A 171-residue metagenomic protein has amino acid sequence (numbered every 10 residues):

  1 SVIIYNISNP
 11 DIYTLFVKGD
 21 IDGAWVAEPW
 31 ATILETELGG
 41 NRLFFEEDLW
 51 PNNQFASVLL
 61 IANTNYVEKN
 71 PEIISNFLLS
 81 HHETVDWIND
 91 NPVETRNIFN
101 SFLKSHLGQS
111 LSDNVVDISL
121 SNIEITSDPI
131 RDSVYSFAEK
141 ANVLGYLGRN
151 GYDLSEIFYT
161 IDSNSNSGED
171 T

Functional and structural regions predicted by a protein language model:
S1-S8: Short beta-strand-to-loop elements that line the ligand-binding cleft of bilobed periplasmic-binding protein-like
V2, F45, G151-Y152: Residue-level detector of family-conserved "landmark" positions at structurally sensitive sites
I3, D22, D128-P129: Residue-level marker of alpha-helix boundaries and capping positions
P10-S101: Pocket-lining segment of extracytoplasmic ligand-binding domains
L34, N52-N53, D117-S121, I157-T160: Short secondary-structure boundary/hinge segments and terminal tails
A62, E68-K69, I125-S127, R149 (+1 more regions): Generic structural "secondary-structure junction" signal
V67-Y146: Secondary-structure end/capping motifs
Y135-T171: Conserved C-terminal helix/tail region of periplasmic/extracytoplasmic solute-binding proteins
